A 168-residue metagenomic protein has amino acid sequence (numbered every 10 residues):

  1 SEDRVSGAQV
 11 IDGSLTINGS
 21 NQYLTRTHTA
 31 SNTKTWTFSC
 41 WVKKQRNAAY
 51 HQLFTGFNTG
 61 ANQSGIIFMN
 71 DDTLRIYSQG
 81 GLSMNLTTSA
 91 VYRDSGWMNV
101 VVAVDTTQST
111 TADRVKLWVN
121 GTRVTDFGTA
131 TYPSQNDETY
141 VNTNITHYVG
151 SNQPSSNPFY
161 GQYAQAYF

Functional and structural regions predicted by a protein language model:
R4-F168: Extracellular glycan-associated modules
